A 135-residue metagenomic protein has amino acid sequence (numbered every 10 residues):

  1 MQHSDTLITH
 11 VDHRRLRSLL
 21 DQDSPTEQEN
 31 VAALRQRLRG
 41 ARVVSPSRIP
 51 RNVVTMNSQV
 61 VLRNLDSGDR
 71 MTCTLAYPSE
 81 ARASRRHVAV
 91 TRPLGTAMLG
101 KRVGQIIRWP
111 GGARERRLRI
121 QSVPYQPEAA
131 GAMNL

Functional and structural regions predicted by a protein language model:
M1-R51: N-terminal intrinsically disordered, low-complexity, charge/repeat-rich segments that act as generic
I8, I49, I106-I107, I120: Weak global preference for isoleucine
Q22-E29, R37-G40, M71-L75, R82-H87 (+1 more regions): Generic detector of short, locally flexible boundary/turn motifs and exposed helical patches
S24, I49, W109, V123-Q126: Intrinsic-disorder/low-complexity coil detector
R48-Q59, E128: Peptidyl-prolyl cis-trans isomerase
M56-V61, D66-R117, P124: Non-DNA-binding regulatory cores of transcription-related proteins, predominantly C-terminal effector-binding
V123-L135: Short peripheral tails and domain-boundary helices/loops at the edges of structured domains
